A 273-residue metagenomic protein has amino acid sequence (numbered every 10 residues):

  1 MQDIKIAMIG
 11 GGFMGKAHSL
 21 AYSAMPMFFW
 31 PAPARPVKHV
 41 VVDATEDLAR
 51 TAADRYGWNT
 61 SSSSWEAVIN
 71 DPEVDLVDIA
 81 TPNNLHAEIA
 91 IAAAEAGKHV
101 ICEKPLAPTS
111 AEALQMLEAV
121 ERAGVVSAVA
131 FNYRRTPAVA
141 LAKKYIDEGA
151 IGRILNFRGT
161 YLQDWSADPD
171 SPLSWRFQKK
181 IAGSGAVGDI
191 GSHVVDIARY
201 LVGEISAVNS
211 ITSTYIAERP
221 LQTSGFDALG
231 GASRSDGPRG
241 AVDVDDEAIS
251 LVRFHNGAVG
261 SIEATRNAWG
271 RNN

Functional and structural regions predicted by a protein language model:
M1-Y56: N-terminal Rossmann-like dinucleotide-binding module
P36-V40, N59, D75-V77, G185: Short active-site oxyanion
N59-W65: Conserved SAM-binding strand-loop segment of SAM-dependent methyltransferases
S62, I101, V126-A128, R158 (+2 more regions): Structural detector of well-ordered beta-strand residues that form the stable sheet scaffold of enzyme domains
L76-R134, G149: Beta-strand-loop-alpha-helix segment that lines the small-molecule cofactor/substrate pocket of alpha/beta enzymes
V125, Y133-A241: Predominantly a Rossmann-like dinucleotide-binding segment in NAD(P)-dependent oxidoreductases
R219, P238-N273: NAD(P)-dinucleotide binding in Rossmann-like oxidoreductases
